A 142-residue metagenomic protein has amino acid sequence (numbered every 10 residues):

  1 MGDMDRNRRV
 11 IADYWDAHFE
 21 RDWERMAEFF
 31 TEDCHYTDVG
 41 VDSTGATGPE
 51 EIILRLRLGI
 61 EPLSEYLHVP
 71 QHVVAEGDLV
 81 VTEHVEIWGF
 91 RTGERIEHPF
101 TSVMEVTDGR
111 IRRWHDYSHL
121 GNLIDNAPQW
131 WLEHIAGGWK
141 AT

Functional and structural regions predicted by a protein language model:
M1-E28, E32, E133-T142: Short, low-complexity N-terminal intrinsically disordered segments enriched in polar/charged residues
I11-Y14, M26-A27, C34, I52 (+4 more regions): Hydrophobic pocket/interface hotspot
H18-R21, L56, F90, E97: Ligand-binding pocket scaffold of soluble enzyme catalytic domains
E24-D78: A solvent-exposed, acidic/Ser-Thr-rich amphipathic alpha-helical stretch
L56, H68-V74, V85-I87, P99-E105: Hydrophobic/aromatic beta-strand elements that line small-molecule binding cavities or substrate pockets in beta-rich
E61-P62, W88-R95: Short, cysteine-centered beta-strand-loop-beta hairpins and adjacent loop/turn segments enriched in charged/polar
R95-I124: A contiguous, mid-protein "functional segment" used to position or interact with cofactors/ions or partner subunits
H115-T142: Low-complexity, intrinsically disordered terminal/linker segments enriched in charged and Gly/Pro repeats
